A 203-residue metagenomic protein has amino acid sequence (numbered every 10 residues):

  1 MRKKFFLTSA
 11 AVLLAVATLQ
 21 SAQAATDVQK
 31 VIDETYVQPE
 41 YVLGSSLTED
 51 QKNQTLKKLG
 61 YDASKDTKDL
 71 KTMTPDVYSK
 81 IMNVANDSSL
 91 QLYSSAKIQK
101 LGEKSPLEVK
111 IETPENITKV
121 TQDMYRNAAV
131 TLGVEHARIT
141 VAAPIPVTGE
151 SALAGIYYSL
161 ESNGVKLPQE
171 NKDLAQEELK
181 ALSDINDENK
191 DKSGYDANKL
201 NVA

Functional and structural regions predicted by a protein language model:
M1-F5: Positively charged n-region of N-terminal signal peptides that target proteins for export
S9-A17: Bacterial N-terminal signal peptides
T18-I32: Sec-dependent signal peptide cleavage junction
V31-G102: Extracytoplasmic strand-loop-helix segments at the start of, or within, the mature domains of secreted/periplasmic
Q38-L43, V109-I117, I139-P146, D187-D191: Second-shell loop/turn segments in exported
S79-V134: Signal peptide-directed extracytoplasmic domains
T131-V141, V147-E161: Internal, conserved structured core segments that host functional sites
T148-G149, Y157-A203: Long, charge-dense
